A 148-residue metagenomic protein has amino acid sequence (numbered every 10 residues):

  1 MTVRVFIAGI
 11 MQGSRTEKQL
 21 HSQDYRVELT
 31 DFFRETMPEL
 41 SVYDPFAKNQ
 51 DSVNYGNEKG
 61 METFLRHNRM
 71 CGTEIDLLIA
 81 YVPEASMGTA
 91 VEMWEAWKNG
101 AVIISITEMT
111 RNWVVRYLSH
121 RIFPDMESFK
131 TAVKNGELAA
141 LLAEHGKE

Functional and structural regions predicted by a protein language model:
M1-E148: Conserved catalytic or regulatory cores that recognize and/or transform ribose-phosphate-containing ligands
